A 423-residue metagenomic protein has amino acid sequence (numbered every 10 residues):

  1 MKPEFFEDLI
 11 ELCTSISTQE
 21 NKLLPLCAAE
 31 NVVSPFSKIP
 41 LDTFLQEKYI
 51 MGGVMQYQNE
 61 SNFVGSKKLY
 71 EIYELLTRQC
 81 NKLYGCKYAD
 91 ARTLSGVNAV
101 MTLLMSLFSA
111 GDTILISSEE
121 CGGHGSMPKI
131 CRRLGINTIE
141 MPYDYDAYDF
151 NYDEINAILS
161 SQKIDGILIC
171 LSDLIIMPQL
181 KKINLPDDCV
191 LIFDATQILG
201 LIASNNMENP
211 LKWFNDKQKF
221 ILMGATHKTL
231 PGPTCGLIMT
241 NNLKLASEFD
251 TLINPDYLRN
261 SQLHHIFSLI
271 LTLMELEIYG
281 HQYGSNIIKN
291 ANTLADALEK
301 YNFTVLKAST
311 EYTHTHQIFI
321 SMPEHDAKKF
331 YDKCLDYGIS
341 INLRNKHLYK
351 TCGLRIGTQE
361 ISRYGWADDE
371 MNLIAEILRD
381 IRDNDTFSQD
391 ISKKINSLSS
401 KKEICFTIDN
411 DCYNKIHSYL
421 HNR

Functional and structural regions predicted by a protein language model:
M1-N59, I139: N-terminal "arm"/small-domain region of PLP-dependent enzymes with the aminotransferase-like
I16-K22, Y49-Q56, A246-D250, I266-E275 (+3 more regions): Short acidic (Asp/Glu) and glycine-rich catalytic loops that position anionic groups and cofactors
A29-L41, A225-T229, H347-R363: Conserved phosphate/anionic-ligand binding catalytic regions in large, soluble enzymes, centered on
V54-M55, Y88, N260-L263, G280-N286 (+4 more regions): Flexible, glycine/charged-enriched surface loops at secondary-structure junctions
K68-E71, L75-Y301, Q359: Conserved PLP-enzyme active-site core in the AAT-like
A157, K289, K350-R423: PLP-dependent enzyme catalytic core of the Aspartate aminotransferase-like
Y257, Y337-I341, R382: A common structural junction motif
L273, G284, I288-G353: Conserved small-domain helix->loop->beta segment predominantly found in fold-type I
